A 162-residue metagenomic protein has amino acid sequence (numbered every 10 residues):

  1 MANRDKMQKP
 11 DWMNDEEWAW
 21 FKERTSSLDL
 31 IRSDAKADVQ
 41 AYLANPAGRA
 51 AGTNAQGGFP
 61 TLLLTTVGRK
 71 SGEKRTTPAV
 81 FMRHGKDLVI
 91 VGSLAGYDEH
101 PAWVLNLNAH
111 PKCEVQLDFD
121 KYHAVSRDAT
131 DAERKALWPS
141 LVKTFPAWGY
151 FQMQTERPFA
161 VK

Functional and structural regions predicted by a protein language model:
M1-N54: Extreme N-terminal tail/first-helix region
R4, Q8-S27, L94-W148, Q154-R157: Short, structured beta-strand-loop surface elements
S33-R49, E73, T77-R83, Q116-K121: Short low-complexity stretches enriched in small and charged residues
R49-A55, T66-R69, H100-A102, W138: Intrinsically disordered, low-complexity segments enriched in polar/charged residues with Gly/Pro, especially when
A50, S71, W148-Q152: Short helix-to-loop capping/linker segments positioned immediately adjacent to catalytic or ligand/cofactor-binding
N54-G57, Q152-E156: Short coil/turn segments at secondary-structure boundaries
G58-A95: Short beta-strand segments
K162: Catalytic adenosine-cofactor/nucleotide-binding cores of aminoacyl-tRNA synthetases and other
